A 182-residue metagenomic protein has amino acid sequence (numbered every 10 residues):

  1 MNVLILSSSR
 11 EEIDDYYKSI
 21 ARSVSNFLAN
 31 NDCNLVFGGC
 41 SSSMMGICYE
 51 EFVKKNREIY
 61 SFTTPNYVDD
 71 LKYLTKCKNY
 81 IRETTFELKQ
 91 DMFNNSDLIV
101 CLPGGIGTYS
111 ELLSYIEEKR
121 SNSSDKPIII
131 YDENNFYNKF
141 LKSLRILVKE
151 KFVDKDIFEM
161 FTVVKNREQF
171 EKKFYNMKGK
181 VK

Functional and structural regions predicted by a protein language model:
M1-I59: Glycine-rich beta-alpha loop segments
D14, Y109-L112: Glycine/threonine-rich flexible loop motifs
N34-G38, C101, I129-I130: Short catalytic-loop micro-motif centered on adjacent basic/acidic residues
S43-I47, F136-V148: Glycine-rich, charge-decorated loop segments at or immediately adjacent to ligand/cofactor-binding or catalytic sites
M44-P103, G107-T108: Acidic/glycine-enriched connector segments
T63, K119-L141, K155-D156: Short, acidic/small-residue loops that bind anionic groups at enzyme active sites
L98, E150-K182: A charged, well-structured terminal subsegment
